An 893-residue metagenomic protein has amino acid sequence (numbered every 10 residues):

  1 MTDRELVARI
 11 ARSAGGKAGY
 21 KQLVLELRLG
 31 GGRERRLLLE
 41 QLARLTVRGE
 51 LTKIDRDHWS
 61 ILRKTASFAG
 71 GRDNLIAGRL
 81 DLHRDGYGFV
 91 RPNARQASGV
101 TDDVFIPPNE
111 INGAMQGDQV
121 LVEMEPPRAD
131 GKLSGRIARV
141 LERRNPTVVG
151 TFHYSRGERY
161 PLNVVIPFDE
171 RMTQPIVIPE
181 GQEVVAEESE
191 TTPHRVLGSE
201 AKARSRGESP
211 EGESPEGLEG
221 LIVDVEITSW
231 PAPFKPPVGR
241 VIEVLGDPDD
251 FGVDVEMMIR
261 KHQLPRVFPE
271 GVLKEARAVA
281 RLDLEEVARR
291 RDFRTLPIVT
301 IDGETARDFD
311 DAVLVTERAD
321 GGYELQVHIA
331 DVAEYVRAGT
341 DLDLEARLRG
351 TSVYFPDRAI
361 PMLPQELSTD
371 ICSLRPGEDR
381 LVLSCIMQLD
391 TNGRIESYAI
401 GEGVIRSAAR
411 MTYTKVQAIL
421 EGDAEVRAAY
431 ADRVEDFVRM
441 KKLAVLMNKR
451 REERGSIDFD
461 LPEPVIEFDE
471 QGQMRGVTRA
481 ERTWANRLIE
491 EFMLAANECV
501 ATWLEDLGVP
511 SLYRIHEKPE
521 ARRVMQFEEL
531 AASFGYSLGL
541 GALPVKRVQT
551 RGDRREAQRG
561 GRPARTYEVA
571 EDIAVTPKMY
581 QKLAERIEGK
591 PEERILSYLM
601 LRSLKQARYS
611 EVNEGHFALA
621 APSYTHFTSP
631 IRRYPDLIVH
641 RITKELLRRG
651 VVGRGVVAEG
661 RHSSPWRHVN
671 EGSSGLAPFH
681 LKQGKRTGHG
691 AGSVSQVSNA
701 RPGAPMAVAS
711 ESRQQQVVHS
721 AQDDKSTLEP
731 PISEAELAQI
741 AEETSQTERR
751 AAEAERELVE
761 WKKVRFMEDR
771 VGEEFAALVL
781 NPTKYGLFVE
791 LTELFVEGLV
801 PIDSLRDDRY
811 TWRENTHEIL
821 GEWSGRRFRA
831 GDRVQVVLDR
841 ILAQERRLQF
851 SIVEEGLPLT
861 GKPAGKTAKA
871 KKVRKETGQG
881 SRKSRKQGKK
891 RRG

Functional and structural regions predicted by a protein language model:
M1-Q326, A333-E378, R410, Q417-A418 (+3 more regions): Charge-lined substrate channels and their catalytic hotspots, especially those that engage the 3′ end of RNA
R56, D85, D320, A330 (+6 more regions): A generic structural motif
R63, S67, A186, E190-S214 (+3 more regions): Intrinsic disorder/low-complexity segments
S98-P107, M172-P179, F795-E814, L859-P863: A short macromolecule-binding patch
K202-A203, E219, D224, S229-P231 (+8 more regions): Electropositive polyanion-binding surfaces
F234, A843-I852: Internal insertion modules embedded within essential enzymes
M706, D807, E818-R826: Short beta-rich binding modules
